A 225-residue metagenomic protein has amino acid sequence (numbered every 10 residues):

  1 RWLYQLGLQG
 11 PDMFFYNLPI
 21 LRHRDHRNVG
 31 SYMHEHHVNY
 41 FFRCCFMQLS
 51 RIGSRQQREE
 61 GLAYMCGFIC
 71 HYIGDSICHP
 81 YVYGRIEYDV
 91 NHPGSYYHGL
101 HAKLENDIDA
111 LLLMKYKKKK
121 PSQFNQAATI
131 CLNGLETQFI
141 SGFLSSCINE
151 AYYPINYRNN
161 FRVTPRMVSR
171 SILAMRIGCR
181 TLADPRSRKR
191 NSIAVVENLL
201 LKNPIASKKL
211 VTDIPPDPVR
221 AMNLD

Functional and structural regions predicted by a protein language model:
R1-G67, Y72-D225: N-terminal leader/auxiliary helical segments
